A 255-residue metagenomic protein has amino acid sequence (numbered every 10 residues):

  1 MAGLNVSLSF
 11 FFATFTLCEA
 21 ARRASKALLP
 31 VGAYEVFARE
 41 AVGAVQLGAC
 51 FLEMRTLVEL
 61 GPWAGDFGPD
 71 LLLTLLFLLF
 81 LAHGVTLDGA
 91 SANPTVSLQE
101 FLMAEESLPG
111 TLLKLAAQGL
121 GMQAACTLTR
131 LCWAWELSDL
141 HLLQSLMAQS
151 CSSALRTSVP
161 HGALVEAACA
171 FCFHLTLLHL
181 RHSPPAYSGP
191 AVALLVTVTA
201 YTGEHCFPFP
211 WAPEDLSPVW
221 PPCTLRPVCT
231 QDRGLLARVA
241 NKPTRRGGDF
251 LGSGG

Functional and structural regions predicted by a protein language model:
M1-G255: Membrane-interface helix-loop junctions and terminal tails of multi-pass membrane proteins
